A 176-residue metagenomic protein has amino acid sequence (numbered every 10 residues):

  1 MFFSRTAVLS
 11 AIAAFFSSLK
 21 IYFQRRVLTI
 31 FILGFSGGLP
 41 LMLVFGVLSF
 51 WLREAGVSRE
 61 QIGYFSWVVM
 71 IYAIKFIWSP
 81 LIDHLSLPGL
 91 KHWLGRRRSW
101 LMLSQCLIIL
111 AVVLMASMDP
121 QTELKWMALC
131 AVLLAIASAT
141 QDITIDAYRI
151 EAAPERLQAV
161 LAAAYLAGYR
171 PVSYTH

Functional and structural regions predicted by a protein language model:
I21-V69: Helix-loop boundary and gating motifs at the non-cytosolic
R59, E155-A164: Loop-to-transmembrane helix entry/capping segments in MFS-fold secondary transporters and related SLC/MFSD carriers
Y64-S86: Central cavity-lining transmembrane alpha-helices of secondary-active solute carriers, predominantly the Major
L85-S104: Cytoplasmic membrane-interface "Motif A"-like loop-to-helix N-cap segments of 12-TM Major Facilitator Superfamily
M102-P120: C-terminal ends and interior cores of transmembrane alpha-helices in multi-pass membrane transporters/permeases
E123-Q141: Hydrophobic core of transmembrane alpha-helices in multi-pass small-molecule transporters, especially MFS/SLC-type
Q141-A153: Intracellular juxtamembrane helix-capping segments at the cytosolic ends of symmetry-related transmembrane helices
T175-H176: Conserved small/polar residues in nucleotide/adenosyl-binding loops
